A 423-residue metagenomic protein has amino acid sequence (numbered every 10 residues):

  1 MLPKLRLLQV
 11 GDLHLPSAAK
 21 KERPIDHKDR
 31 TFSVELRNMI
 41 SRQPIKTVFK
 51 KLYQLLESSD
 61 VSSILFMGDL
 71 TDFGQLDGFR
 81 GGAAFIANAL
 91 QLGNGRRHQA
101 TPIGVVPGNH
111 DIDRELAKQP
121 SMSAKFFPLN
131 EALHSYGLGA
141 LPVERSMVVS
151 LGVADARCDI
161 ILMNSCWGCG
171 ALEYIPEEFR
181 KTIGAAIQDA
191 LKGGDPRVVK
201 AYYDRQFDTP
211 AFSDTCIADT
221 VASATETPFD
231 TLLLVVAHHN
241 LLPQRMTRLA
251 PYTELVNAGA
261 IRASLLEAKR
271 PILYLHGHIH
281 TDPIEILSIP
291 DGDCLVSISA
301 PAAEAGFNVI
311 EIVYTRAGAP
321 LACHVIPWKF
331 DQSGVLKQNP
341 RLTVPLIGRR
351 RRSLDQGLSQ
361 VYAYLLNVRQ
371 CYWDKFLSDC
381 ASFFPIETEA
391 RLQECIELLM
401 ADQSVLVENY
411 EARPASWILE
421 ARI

Functional and structural regions predicted by a protein language model:
M1-G81, G93-Q99: N-terminal active-site segment of His-dependent metallophosphoesterases
K4-K20, R157-E173, V199, L234-V236 (+1 more regions): Active-site-proximal beta-strand elements of phosphoester/diester hydrolases
D12, I64, D69, G82 (+5 more regions): Divalent metal-coordination and catalytic microenvironments
H14-S17, T71-Q75, V105-A117, C169-A171 (+3 more regions): Active-site environment of divalent metal-dependent phosphoester hydrolases
E35-N38, E173-E177, K192-P271: Active-site-proximal segments of metal-dependent phosphoesterases and phosphodiesterases across multiple
G81-C216, P290, V296: Extended active-site neighborhood of metal-dependent phosphoesterases/phosphodiesterases
L242-L321: Conserved beta-sheet core of the metallophosphoesterase superfamily
V313-I423: A short C-terminal boundary segment appended to hydrolase-like catalytic domains
